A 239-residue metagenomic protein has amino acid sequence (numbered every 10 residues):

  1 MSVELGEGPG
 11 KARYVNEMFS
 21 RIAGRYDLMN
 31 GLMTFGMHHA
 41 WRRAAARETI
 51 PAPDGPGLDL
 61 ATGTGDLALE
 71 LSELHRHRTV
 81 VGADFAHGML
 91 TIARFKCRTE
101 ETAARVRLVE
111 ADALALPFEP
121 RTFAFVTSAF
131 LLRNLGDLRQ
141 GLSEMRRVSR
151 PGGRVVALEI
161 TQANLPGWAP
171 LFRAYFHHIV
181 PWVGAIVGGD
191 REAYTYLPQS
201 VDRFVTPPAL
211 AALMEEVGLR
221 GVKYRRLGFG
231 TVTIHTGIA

Functional and structural regions predicted by a protein language model:
M1-E17: N-terminal auxiliary segments of SAM/dcSAM-dependent transferases
Y26, V126-T127: Hydrophobic beta-strand segment of the Class I
F35-G55, E70: Conserved alpha-helix/loop element of class I SAM-dependent methyltransferases that forms part of the SAM/SAH-binding
P56-A115: Class I SAM-dependent methyltransferase SAM/SAH-binding core
L114-V126: A short acidic, Gly/Pro-enriched loop at the edge of an enzyme's catalytic core that lines a small-molecule cofactor
R139-R154: A short glycine-rich, Lys/Arg-flanked "PGG" loop and its adjoining helix->strand segment in the class I
L158, Q162-L213, V217, K223: C-terminal alpha-helical "lid/dimerization" subdomain adjacent to the S-adenosyl-L-methionine
G218-A239: Core SAM-dependent methyltransferase catalytic element
